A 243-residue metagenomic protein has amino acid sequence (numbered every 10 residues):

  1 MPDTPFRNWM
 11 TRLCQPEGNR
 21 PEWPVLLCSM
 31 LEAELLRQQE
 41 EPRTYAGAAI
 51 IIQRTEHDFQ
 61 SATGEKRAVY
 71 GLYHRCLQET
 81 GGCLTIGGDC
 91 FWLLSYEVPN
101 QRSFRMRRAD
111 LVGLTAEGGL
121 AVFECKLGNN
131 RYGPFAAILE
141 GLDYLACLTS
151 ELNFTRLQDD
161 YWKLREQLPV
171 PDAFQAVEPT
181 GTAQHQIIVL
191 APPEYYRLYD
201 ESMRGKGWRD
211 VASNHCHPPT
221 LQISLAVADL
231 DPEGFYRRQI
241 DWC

Functional and structural regions predicted by a protein language model:
M1-C243: Charged, terminal alpha-helix-loop-beta segments that serve as non-catalytic nucleic-acid engagement and/or assembly
